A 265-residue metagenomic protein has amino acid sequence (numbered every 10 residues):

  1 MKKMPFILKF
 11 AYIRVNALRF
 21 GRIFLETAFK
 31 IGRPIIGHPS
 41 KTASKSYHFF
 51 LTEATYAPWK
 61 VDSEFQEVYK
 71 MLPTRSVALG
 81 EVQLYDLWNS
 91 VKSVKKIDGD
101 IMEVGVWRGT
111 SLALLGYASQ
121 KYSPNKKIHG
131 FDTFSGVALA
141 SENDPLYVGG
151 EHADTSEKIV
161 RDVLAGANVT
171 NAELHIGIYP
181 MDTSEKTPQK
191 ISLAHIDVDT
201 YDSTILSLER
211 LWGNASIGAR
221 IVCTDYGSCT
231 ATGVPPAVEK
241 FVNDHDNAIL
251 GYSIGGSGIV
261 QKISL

Functional and structural regions predicted by a protein language model:
M1-T74: Membrane-proximal basic amphipathic "stem/tether" segments
A54, P58-A78, W88, K95-L265: S-adenosylmethionine/decaboxylated-SAM
V82-D86: N-terminal pre-P-loop "Q-motif" helix
